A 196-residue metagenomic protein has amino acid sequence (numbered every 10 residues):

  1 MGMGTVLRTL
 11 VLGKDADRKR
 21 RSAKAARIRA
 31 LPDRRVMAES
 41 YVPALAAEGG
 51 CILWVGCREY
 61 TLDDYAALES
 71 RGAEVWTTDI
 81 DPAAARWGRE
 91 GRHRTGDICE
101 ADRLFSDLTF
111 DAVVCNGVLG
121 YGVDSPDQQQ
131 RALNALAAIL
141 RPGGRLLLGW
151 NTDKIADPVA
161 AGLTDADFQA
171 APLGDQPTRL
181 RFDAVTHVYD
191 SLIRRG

Functional and structural regions predicted by a protein language model:
M1-G49: Class I SAM-dependent methyltransferase Rossmann-like catalytic core, especially the SAM/SAH-binding loop
A47-E59: Conserved class I S-adenosyl-L-methionine
C57-G72: Conserved SAM-binding loop of SAM-dependent methyltransferases across substrates and taxa, primarily the Class I
C99, R103-V114: A short acidic, Gly/Pro-enriched loop at the edge of an enzyme's catalytic core that lines a small-molecule cofactor
D111-P126: A short SAM/SAH-binding and catalytic strip from SAM-dependent methyltransferases
D127-P142: A short glycine-rich, Lys/Arg-flanked "PGG" loop and its adjoining helix->strand segment in the class I
L140-N151: Conserved beta-strand signature within the Rossmann-like core of class I S-adenosyl-L-methionine
I155-G196: Class I S-adenosyl-L-methionine
